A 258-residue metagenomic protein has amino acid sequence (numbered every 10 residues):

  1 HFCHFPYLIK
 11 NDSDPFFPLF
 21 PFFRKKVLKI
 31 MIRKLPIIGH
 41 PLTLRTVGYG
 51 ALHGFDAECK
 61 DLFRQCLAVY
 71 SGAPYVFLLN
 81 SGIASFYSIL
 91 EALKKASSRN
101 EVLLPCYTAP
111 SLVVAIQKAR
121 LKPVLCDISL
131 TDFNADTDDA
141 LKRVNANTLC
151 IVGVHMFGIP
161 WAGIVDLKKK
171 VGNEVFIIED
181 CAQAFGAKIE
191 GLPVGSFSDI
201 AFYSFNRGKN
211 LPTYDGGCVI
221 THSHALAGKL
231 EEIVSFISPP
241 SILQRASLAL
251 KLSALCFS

Functional and structural regions predicted by a protein language model:
F22-S97: Conserved PLP-binding active-site segment in aminotransferase class I/II-type PLP enzymes
L78, L104, V219: Conserved SAM-binding loop
I89-V144: Conserved PLP-anchoring active-site segment centered on the Schiff-base-forming lysine
T131-K229: Active-site phosphate-binding strand-loop segment of PLP-dependent enzymes
N210-S258: Conserved core segment of the aminotransferase class I/II
